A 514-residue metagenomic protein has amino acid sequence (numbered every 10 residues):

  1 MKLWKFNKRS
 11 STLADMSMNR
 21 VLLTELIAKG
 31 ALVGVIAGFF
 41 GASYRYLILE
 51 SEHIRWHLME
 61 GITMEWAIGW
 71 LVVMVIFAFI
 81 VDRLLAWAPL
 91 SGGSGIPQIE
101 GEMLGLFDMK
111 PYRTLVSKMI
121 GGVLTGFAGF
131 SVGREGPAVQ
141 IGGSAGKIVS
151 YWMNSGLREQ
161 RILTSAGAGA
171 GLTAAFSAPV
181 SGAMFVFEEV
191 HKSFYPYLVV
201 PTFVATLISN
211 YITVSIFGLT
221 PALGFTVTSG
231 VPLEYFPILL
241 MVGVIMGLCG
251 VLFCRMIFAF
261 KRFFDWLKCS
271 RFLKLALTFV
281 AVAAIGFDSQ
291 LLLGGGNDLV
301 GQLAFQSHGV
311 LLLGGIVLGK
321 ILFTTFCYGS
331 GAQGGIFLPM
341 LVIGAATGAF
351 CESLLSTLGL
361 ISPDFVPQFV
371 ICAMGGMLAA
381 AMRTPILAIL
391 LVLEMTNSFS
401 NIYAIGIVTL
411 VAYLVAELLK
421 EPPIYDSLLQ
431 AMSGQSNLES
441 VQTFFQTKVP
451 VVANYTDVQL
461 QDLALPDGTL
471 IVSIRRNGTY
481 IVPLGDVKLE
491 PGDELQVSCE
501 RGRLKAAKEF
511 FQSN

Functional and structural regions predicted by a protein language model:
M1-S436, R476-T479, G492-D493, C499-E500: Alpha-helical transmembrane segments and immediately membrane-proximal extracytoplasmic
G92, L293, S440-Q442, A464-D467: A generic structural signal for short, non-catalytic loop/turn and secondary-structure boundary residues
I99, S440-F444, V482: Short, solvent-exposed coil/turn segments
F185, Q512-N514: Cytosol-/stroma-facing membrane-proximal "stalk/adaptor" domains immediately downstream of transmembrane anchors
L299, F444-K448, E494: Intrinsic-disorder/low-complexity, polar/charged segments enriched in Ser/Thr/Lys/Arg/Asp/Glu/Gln
V370, A381-M382, V441, L465-P466 (+1 more regions): A structural signal for short secondary-structure junctions
S427-Q461: Extended boundary segments
Y455-A507, F511: Cytosolic Rossmann-like ligand/nucleotide-binding regulatory domains
